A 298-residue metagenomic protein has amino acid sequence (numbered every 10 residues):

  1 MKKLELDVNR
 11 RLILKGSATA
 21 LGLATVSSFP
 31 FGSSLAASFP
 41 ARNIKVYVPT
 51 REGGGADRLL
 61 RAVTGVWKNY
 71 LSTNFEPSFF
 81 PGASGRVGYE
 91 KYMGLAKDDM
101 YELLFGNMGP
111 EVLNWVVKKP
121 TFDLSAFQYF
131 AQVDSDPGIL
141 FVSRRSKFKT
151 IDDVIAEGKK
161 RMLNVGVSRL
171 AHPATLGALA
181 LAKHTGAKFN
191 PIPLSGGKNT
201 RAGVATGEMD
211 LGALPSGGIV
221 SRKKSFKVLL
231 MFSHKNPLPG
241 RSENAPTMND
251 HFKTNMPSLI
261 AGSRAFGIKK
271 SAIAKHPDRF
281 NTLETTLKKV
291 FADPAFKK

Functional and structural regions predicted by a protein language model:
M1, K297-K298: Short helix/strand-capping connector loops at secondary-structure junctions
M1-L12, G16-S28, S33-L35: N-terminal secretory signal peptides
L35-A126, L170-A174, H184-A213, G218-R222: N-terminal (or domain-start) structured segment
W67, K91-Y101, W115-N199, R264-K297: Hinge/capping helix and adjacent helix->loop/strand transition within the periplasmic-binding protein
F79, F105, Y129-Q132, V167 (+3 more regions): Structural signal for conserved beta-strand scaffold positions within catalytic alpha/beta enzyme cores
S135, I219-P294: C-terminal lobe and pocket-closing loops of periplasmic/extracytoplasmic Venus-flytrap solute-binding proteins
